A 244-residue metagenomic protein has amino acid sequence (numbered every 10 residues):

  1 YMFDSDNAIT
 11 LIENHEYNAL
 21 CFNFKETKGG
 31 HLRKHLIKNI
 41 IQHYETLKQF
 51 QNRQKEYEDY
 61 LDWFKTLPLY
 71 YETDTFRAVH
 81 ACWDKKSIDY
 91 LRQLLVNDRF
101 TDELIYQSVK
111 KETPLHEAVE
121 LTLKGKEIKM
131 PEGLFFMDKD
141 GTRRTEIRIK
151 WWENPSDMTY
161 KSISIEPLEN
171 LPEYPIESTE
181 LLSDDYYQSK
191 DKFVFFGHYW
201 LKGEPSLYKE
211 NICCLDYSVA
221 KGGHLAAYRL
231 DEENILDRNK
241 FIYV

Functional and structural regions predicted by a protein language model:
Y1, Y17, Y44, Y57-Y60 (+11 more regions): Sequence-level detector for tyrosine residue identity
Y1-I128: Active-site neighborhood of divalent metal-dependent phosphoester bond hydrolases
M2-F3, G29, H80, E127-D157 (+2 more regions): Contiguous hydrophobic segments
N23, D89, D157-M158, E166 (+2 more regions): A generic structural signal for solvent-exposed, polar alpha-helical segments
K34, K38, N52, Y57-L61 (+7 more regions): Short, flexible coil/linker segments at or flanking structured domains
E112-G203: Alpha/beta-hydrolase fold catalytic core
E169-V244: Long, positively charged, glycine-interspersed low-complexity recognition regions
